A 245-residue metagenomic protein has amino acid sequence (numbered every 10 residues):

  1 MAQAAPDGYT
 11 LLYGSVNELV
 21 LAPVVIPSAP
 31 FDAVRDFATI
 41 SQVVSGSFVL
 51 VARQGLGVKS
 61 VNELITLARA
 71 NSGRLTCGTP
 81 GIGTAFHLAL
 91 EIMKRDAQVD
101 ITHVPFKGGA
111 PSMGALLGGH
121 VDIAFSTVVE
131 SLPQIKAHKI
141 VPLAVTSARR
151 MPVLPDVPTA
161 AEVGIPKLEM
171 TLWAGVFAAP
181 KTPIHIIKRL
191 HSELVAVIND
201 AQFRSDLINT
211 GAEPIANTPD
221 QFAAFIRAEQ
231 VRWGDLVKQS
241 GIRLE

Functional and structural regions predicted by a protein language model:
M1-P6, I92, D96, A110-H120 (+2 more regions): Short helices/loops that flank or line small-molecule/ion binding pockets
Q3-Y9, V16, V24-P111, A160-E162 (+1 more regions): Hinge/capping helix and adjacent helix->loop/strand transition within the periplasmic-binding protein
G8-L12, V49, D122-I123, P142: Short, Asp-centered acidic motifs that coordinate Mg2+ and/or phosphate in catalytic or ligand-binding sites
L11-G14, L21, F106, F125-S126 (+3 more regions): Short beta-strand and adjacent tight-turn residues that come in two discontinuous sequence segments and form the edges
E18-S28, H87, K94-D96, I123-V157 (+1 more regions): A ligand-binding cleft/hinge motif common to bilobed small-molecule-binding domains
D96-V99, K136, I184-E245: An extracytoplasmic/periplasmic, membrane-proximal ligand-sensing/linker region
